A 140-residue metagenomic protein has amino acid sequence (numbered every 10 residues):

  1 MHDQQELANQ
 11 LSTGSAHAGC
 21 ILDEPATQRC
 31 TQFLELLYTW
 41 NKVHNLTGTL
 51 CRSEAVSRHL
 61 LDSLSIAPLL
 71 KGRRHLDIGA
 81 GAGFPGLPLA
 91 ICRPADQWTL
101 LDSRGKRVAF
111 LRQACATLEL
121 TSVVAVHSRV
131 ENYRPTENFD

Functional and structural regions predicted by a protein language model:
H2-G72, Q113-V123: Class I SAM-dependent transferase core
L61-D140: Conserved SAM/SAH cofactor-binding pocket of Class I
